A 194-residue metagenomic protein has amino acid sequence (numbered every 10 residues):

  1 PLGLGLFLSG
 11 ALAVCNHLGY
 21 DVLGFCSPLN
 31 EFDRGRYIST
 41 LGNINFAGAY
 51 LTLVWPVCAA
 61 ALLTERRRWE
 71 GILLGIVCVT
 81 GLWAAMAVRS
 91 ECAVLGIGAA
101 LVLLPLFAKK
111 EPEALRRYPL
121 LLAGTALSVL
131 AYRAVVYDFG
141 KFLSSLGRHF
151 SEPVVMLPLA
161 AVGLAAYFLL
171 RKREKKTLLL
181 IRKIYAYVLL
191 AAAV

Functional and structural regions predicted by a protein language model:
P1-V194: Alpha-helical transmembrane segments of multi-pass inner-membrane proteins
